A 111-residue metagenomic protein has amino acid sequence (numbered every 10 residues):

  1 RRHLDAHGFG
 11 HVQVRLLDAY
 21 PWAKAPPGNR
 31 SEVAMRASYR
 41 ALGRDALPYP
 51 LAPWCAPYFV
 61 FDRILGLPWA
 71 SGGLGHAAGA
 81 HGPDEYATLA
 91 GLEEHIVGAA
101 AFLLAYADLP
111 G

Functional and structural regions predicted by a protein language model:
R1-L4: Short amphipathic alpha-helices in soluble, non-transmembrane regions that often serve as interface/regulatory elements
H7-G111: An extended, acidic, His-containing surface patch that forms the Zn2+-binding/catalytic region of metallohydrolases
